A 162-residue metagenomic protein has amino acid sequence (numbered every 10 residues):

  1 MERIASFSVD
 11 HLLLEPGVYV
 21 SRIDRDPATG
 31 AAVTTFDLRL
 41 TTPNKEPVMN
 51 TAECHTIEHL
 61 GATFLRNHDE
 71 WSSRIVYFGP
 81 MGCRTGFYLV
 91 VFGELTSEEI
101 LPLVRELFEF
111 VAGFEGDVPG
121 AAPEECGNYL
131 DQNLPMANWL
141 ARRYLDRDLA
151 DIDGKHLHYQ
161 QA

Functional and structural regions predicted by a protein language model:
M1-E53, I57-L65: His/Glu-rich zincin catalytic helix
R3, R22-R25, R39, R66 (+5 more regions): Arginine residue identity/basic-tract feature
V20, A52-C54, E70, E94 (+5 more regions): Generic preference for flexible, low-structure residues
P43, P47-E99: M16/MPP (pitrilysin/insulinase) zinc-metallopeptidase core fold and M16-derived inactive scaffolds
F78-A150: Active-site-adjacent, His/Asp/Glu-enriched structural segments that form or flank metal-binding and acid/base networks
R147-A162: Histidine-acidic residue clusters that define the catalytic metal-binding segment of zinc metallopeptidase domains
